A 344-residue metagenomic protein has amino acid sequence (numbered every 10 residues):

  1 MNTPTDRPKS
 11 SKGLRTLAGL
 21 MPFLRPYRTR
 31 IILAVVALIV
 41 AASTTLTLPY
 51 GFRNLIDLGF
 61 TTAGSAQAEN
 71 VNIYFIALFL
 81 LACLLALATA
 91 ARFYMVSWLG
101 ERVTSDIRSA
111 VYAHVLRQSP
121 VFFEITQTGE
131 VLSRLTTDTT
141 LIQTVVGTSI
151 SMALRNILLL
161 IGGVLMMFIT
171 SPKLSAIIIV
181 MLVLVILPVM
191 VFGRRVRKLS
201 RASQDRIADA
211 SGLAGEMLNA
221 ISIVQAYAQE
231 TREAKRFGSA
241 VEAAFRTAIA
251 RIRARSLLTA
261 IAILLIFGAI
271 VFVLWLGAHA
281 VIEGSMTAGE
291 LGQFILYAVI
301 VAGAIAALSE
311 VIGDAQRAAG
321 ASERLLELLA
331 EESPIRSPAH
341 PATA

Functional and structural regions predicted by a protein language model:
R7, K12-T16, L24, R92 (+4 more regions): Juxtamembrane loop-to-helix connectors within ABC transporter transmembrane domains
P26, R30-V40, S151-A202, V273-M286 (+1 more regions): Transmembrane helices of ABC transporter permease
I31-A88, F168-K173, V271, W275 (+1 more regions): Transmembrane helix-loop-helix hairpins at lipid-water interfaces of multipass membrane proteins, especially the type-1
T61-T62, M166-V180, A250, A254-E323 (+1 more regions): Helix-loop-helix
L81-G100, S151-L158, I179-D205, M217 (+2 more regions): Alpha-helical transmembrane segments of multi-pass membrane proteins
P120-V121, T137-V146, I150, L154 (+6 more regions): An intracellular "coupling" helix at the cytosolic face of ABC transporter transmembrane type-1 domains
L329-A344: Primarily ABC-family ATPase nucleotide-binding module
